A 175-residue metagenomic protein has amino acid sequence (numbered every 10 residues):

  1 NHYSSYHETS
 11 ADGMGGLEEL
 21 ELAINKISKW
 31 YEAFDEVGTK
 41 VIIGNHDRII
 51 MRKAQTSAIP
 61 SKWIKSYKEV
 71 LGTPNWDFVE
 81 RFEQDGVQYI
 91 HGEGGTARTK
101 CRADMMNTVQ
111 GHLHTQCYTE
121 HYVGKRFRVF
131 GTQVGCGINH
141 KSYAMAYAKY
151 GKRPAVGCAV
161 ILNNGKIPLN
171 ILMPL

Functional and structural regions predicted by a protein language model:
N1-L71: Core catalytic region of metal-dependent phosphoesterases/phosphodiesterases, especially metallo-beta-lactamase-like
G38, N75-D77, Q88, F130: Conserved beta-strand segments of alpha/beta enzyme cores
K40-N45, F78, N170-P174: Acidic carboxylate-rich catalytic motifs and surrounding loops in phosphoryl-/glycosyl-chemistry enzymes
I64-N75, M145-K152: Short, solvent-exposed secondary-structure boundary motifs
K65-V70, V79, Q116-Y122: Intrinsically disordered, low-complexity boundary segments flanking structured domains
K68-Q84, E93-T96: Short acidic low-complexity segments
E83-M173: Conserved beta-sheet core of the metallophosphoesterase superfamily
